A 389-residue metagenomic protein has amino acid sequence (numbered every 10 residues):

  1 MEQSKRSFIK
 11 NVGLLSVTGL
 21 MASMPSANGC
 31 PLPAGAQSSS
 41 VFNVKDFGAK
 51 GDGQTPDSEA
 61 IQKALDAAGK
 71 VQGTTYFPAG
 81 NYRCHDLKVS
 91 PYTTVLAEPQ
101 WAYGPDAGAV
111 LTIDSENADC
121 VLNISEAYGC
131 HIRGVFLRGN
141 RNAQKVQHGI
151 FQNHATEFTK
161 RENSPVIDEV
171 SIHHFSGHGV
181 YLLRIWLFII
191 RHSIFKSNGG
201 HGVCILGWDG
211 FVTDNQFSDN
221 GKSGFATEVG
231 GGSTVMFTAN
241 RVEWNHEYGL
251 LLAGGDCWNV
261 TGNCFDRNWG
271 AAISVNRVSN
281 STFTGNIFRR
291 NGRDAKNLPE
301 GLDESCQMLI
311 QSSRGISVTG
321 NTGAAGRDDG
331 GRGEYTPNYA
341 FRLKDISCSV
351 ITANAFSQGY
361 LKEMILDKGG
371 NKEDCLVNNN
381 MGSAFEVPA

Functional and structural regions predicted by a protein language model:
M1-V17: N-terminal secretory signal peptides and thylakoid transit peptides that target proteins across membranes
V17, C84-L87, D106-A107, S115-C120 (+11 more regions): Short glycine/acidic-rich loop motifs that flank beta-strands on beta-rich extracellular proteins
S23-D52: C-terminal segment of N-terminal export signals and the immediately downstream linker at the start of the mature
V44-P78, R83: Acidic Gly/Asp/Thr-rich repetitive segments characteristic of extracellular carbohydrate-active and adhesion proteins
I61-K70, Y82-E98, A102-R133, R138-N163 (+3 more regions): Extracellular beta-strand-rich solenoid/capping regions of secreted or surface-exposed proteins that bind or remodel
S90-P91, N117, E126-A127, I132 (+24 more regions): Parallel beta-helix/beta-solenoid
H131-G221: Right-handed parallel beta-helix
V135, V170, S193, N198 (+10 more regions): Consensus "Asn ladder" position of solenoid repeat domains
